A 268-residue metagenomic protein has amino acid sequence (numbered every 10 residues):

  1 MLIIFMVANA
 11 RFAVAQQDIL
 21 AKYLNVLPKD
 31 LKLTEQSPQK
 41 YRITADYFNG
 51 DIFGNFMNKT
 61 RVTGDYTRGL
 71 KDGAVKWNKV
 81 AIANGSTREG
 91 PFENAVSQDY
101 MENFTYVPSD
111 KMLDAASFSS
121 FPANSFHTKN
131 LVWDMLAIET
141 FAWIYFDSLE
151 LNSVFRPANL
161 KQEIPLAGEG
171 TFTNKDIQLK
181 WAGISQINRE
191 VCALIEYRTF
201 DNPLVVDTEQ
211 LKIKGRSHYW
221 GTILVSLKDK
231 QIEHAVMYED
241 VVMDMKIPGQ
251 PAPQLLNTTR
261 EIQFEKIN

Functional and structural regions predicted by a protein language model:
M1-D18: Bacterial Sec-dependent N-terminal signal peptides
Q16-N268: Signature of exported/secreted
